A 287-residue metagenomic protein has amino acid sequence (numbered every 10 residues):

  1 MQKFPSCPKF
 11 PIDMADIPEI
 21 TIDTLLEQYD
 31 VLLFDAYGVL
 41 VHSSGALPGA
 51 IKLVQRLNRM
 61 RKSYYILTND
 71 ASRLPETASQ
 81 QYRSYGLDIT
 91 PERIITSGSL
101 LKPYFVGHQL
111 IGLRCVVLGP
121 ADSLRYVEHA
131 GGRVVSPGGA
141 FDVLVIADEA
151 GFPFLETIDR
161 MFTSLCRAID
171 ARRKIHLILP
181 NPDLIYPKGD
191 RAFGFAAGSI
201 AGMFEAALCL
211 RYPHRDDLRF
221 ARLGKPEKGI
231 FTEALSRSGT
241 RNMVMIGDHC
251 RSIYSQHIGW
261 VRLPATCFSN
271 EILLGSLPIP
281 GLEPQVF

Functional and structural regions predicted by a protein language model:
Q2-K62, A71-I95, K102-F287: Asp-based, Mg2+/Mn2+-dependent phosphohydrolase catalytic module
